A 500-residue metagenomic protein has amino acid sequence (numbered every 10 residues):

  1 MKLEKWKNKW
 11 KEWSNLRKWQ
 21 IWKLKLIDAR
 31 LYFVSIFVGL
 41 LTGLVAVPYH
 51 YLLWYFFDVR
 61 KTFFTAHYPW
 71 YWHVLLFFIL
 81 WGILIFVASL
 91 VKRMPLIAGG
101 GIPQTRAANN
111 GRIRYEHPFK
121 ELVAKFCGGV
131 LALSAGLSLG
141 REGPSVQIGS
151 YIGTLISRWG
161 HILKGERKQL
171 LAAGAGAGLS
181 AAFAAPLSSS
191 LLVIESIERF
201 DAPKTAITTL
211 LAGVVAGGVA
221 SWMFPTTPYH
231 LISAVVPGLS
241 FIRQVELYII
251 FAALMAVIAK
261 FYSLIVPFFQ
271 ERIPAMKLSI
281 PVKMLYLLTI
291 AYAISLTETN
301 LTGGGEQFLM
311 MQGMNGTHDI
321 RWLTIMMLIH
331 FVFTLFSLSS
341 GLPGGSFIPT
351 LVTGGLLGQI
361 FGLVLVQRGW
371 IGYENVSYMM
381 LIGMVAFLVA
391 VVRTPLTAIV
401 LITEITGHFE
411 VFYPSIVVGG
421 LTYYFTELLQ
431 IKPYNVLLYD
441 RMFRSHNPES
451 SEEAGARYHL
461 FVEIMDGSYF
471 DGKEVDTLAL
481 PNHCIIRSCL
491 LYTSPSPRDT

Functional and structural regions predicted by a protein language model:
M1-P448: Alpha-helical transmembrane segments and immediately membrane-proximal extracytoplasmic
A275, T477-L480, D499: Secondary-structure boundary motif
P433-L491: Non-transmembrane accessory domains of multi-pass membrane transporters/channels
Y492-T500: Single conserved hydrophobic/aromatic residue that forms the stacking wall/gate of nucleotide- or nucleobase-binding
